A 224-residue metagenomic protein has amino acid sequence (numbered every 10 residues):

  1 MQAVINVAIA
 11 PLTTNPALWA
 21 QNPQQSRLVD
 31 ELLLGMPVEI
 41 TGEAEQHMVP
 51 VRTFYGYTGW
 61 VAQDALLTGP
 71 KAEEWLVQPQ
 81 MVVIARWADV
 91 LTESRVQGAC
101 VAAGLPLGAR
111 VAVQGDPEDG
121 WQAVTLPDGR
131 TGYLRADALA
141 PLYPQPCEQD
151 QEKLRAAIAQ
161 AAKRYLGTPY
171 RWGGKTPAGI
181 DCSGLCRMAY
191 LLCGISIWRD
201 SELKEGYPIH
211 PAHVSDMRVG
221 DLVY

Functional and structural regions predicted by a protein language model:
M1-A10, P23, D30, L34-E39 (+6 more regions): Boundary regions of SH3-family modules and the immediately adjacent low-complexity/disordered segments in eukaryotic
S26, L32, L105, D216-M217: Short, well-ordered loop/turn sites that connect or cap secondary structure elements
L28, C100-V101, H210-H213: Short, conserved secondary-structure segments in the cores of folded domains
M36, A109, G220-D221: Structural motif
A162, G174-C193: Active-site nucleophilic cysteine motif
Y170-G174, R199-S201: Surface-exposed patches in mature extracellular/periplasmic domains of secreted proteins
I195-Y224: ...with weaker cross-activation on analogous glycine-rich loops/strands in unrelated enzymes
